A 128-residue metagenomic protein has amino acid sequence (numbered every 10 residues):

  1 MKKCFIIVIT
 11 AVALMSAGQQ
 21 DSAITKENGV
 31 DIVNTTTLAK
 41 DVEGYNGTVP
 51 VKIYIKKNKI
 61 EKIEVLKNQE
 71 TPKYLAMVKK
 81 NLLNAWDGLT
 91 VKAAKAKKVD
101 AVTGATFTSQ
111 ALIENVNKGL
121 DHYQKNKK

Functional and structural regions predicted by a protein language model:
M1-K2, T25: Short, intrinsically disordered low-complexity segments
K2-V8: Sec-dependent signal peptide recognition, specifically the positively charged N-region followed immediately by
T10-G18: Hydrophobic h-region of N-terminal signal peptides that target proteins for export in Gram-negative bacteria
G18-N28: Cleaved targeting-peptide boundary
E27, I32-K128: Active-site- and interface-proximal helix/loop "cap" or "latch" segments in soluble metabolic and energy-transducing
